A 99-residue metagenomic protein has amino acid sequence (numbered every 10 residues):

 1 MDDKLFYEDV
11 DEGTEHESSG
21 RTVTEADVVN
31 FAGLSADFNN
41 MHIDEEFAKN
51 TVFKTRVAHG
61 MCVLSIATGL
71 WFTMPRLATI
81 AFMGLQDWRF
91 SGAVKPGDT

Functional and structural regions predicted by a protein language model:
M1-G84: Hot-dog-fold acyl-thioester-processing enzymes
L85-T99: Hydrophobic beta-sheet segments that form the core/acyl-binding groove of ACP/CoA-dependent acyl-chain-processing
